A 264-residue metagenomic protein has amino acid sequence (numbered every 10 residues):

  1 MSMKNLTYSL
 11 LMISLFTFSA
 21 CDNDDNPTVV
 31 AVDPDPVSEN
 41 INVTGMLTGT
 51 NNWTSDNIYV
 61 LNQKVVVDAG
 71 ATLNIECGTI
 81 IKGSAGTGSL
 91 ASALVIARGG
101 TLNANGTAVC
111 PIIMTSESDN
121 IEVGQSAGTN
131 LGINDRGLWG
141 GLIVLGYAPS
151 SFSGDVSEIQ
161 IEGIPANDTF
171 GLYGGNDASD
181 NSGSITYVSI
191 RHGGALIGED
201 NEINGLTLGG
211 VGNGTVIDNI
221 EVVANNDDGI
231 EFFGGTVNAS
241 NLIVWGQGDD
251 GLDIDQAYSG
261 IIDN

Functional and structural regions predicted by a protein language model:
K4-L11: Sec-dependent signal peptide recognition, specifically the positively charged N-region followed immediately by
T17-A20: C-terminal motif of bacterial Sec signal peptides marking the signal peptidase cleavage site
D22-N264: Beta-strand/loop edge motif enriched in small/polar residues
